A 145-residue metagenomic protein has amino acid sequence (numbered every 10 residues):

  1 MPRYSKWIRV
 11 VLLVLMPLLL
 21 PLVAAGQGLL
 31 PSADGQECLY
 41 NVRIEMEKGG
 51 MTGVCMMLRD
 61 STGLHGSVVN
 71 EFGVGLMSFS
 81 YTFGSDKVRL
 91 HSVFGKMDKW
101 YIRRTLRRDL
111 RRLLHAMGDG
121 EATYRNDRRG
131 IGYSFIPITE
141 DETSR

Functional and structural regions predicted by a protein language model:
P2-L12: Bacterial N-terminal signal peptides that target proteins for export
P2-Y4, L19-A25: Extended interaction regions within the primary functional domain
V10-P21: Bacterial N-terminal signal peptides
L22-G26, A33, M51, S61 (+1 more regions): Intrinsically disordered, low-complexity segments enriched in small/polar residues
A25-L29, N41-E47, M56, V74 (+1 more regions): Mature, soluble, non-transmembrane domains
D34-N41, S61-S67, D119-Y124: Short, hydrophobic/aromatic-rich segments at coil-to-beta transitions
M46-S61, H65-V68, G73: Structural recognition of beta-strand segments within beta-rich domains
